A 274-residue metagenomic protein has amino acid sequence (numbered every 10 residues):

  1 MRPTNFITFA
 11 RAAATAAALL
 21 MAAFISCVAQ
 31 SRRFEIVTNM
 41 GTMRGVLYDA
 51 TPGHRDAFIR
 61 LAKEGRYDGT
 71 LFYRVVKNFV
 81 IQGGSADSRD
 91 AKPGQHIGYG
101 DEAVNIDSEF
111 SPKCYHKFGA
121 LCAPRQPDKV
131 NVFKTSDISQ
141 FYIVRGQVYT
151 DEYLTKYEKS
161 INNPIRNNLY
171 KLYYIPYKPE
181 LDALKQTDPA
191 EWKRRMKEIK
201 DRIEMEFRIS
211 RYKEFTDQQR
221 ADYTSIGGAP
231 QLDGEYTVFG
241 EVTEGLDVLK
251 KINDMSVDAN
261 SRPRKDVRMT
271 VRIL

Functional and structural regions predicted by a protein language model:
R2-A17: Bacterial N-terminal signal peptides that target proteins for export
F24-L274: Cyclophilin-like peptidyl-prolyl cis-trans isomerases
